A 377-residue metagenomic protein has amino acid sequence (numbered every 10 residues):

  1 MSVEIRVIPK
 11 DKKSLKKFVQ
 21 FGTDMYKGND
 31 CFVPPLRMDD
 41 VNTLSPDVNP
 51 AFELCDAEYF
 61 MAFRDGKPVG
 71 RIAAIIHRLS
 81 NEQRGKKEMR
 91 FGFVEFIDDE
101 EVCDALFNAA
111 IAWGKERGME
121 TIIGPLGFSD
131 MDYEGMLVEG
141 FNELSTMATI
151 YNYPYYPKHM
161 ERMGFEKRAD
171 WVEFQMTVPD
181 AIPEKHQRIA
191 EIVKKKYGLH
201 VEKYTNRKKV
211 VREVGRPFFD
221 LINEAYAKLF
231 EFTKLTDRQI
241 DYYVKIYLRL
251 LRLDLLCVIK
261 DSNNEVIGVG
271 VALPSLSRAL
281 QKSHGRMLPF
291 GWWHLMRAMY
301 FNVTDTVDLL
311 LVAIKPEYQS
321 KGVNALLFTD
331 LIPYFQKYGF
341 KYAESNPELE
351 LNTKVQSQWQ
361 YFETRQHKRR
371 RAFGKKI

Functional and structural regions predicted by a protein language model:
M1-C31: Generic start-of-chain signal for non-secretory N-termini
V3-E4, I150-E231: Acyltransferase donor/substrate-recognition loop-hinge adjacent to the catalytic core
G22-R64, I72-E82, Y204-V312: A conserved beta-strand-loop-helix scaffold within acyl/acetyltransferase catalytic domains
E82-G164, A169, S283-Y361: Acyl-donor binding region in acyl/amide transferases
I123, Q175, V258, V271 (+1 more regions): Short beta-strand segments
K375: Catalytic core of tubulin tyrosine ligase-like
